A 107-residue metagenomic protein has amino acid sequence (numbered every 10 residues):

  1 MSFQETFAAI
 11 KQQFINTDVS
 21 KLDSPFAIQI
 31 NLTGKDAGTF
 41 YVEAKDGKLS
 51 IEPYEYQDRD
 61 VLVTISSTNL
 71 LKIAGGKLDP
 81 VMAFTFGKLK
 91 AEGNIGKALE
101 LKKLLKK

Functional and structural regions predicted by a protein language model:
M1-K107: Feature captures hydrophobic
